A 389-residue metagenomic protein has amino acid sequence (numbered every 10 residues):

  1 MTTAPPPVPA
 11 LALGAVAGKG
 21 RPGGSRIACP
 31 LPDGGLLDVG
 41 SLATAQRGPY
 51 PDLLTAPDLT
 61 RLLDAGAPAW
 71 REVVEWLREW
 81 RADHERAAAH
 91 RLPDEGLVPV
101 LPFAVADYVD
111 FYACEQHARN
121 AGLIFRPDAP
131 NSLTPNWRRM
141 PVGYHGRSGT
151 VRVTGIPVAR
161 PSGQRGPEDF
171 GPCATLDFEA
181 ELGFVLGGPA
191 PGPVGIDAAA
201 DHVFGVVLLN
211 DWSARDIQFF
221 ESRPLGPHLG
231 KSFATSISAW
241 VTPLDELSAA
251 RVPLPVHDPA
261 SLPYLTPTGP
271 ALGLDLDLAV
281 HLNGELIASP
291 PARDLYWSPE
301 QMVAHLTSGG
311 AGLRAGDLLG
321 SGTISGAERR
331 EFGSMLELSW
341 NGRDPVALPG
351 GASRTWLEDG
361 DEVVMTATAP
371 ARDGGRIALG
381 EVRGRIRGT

Functional and structural regions predicted by a protein language model:
T2-G18, R47-P290, W297-E300, A369: Active-site microenvironments in enzyme catalytic cores
R21-G40: Short, surface-exposed terminal/edge motifs of secreted or surface/virion proteins that either
E285-S321: C-terminal structural cap/anchor segments
E300-A304, A315, L319-E362, T366-T368 (+1 more regions): Active-site pocket scaffolds in enzymes
R385-R387: Short beta-strand edge segments in extracellular beta-sheet folds
